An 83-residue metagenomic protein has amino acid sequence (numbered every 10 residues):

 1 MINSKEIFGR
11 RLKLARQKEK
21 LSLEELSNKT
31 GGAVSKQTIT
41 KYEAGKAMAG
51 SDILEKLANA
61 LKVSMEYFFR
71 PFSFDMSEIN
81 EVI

Functional and structural regions predicted by a protein language model:
M1, F69-I83: Short, charged recognition helix plus adjacent turn of helix-turn-helix-like nucleic-acid-binding domains
M1-E19: A short, Lys/Arg-rich alpha-helix, primarily the initiator
R11, S22, G50-I53, S64: Residues that mark the N-terminal boundary/hinge immediately upstream of a DNA-recognition element
E19-K41: Short alpha-helical DNA-recognition segment
T30, E43, I53, F69-F72: DNA major-groove recognition helix of helix-turn-helix
G45-N59: Short, basic-rich loop-to-helix N-cap that marks the start of a DNA-contacting helix
